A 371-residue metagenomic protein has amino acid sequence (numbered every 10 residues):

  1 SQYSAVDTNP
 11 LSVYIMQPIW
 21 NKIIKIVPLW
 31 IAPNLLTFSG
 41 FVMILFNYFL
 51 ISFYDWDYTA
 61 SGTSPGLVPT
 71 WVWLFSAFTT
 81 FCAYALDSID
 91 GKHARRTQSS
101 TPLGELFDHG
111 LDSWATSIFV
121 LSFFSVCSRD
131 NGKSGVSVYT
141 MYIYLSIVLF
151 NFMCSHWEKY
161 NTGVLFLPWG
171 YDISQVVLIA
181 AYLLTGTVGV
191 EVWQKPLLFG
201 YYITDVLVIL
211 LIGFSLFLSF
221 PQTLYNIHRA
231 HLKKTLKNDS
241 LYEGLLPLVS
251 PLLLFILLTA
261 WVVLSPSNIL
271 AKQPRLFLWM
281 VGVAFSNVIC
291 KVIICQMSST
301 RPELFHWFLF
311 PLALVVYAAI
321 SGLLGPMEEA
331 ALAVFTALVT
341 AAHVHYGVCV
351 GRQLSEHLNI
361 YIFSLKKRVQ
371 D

Functional and structural regions predicted by a protein language model:
S1-W30, S146-D371: C-terminal membrane-associated helical module and adjoining short loops/tails
L29-F38: Membrane-interface helix starts
A32, D87, G91-A94, D108 (+2 more regions): Structural signal for hydrophobic/aromatic residues that build the beta-strand cores of folded beta-sheet domains
G40-E105, V120-F123, Y139-F150, L207-I212: Membrane-embedded alpha-helical segments that form the functional core of polytopic membrane enzymes, especially those
G40-M43, D112, P311-V315: Alpha-helical transmembrane segments of multi-pass membrane proteins
M43-T59, F124-S128, L183-V190, V316-L323: Juxtamembrane "helix exit" motif at the C-terminal ends of alpha-helical transmembrane segments in multi-pass membrane
P65, P69, W73, L106 (+4 more regions): Hydrophobic, aromatic-rich alpha-helical transmembrane segments and their membrane-interface anchor motifs
R96-S174, I179: Histidine/cysteine- and/or acidic
